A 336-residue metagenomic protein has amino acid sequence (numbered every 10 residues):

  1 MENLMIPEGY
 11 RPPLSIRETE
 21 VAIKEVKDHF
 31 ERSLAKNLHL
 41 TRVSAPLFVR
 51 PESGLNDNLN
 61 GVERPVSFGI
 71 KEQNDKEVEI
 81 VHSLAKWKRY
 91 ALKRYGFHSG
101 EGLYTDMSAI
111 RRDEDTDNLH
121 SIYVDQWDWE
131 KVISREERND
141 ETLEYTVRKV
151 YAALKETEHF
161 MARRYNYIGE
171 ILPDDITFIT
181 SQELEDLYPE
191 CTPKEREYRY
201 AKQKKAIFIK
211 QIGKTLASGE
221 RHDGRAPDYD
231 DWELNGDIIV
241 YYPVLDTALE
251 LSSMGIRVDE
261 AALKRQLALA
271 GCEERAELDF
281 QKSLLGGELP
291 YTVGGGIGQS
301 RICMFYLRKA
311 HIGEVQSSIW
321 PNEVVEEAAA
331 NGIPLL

Functional and structural regions predicted by a protein language model:
E2-H120, D128-V132: Class II aminoacyl-tRNA synthetase-like tRNA-binding/catalytic domains
E18-E25, H29, R138-Y145, K149 (+3 more regions): Generic recognition of stable, solvent-exposed alpha-helical segments in well-folded globular domains
L34-T41, V150-M161, A310: A generic secondary-structure signal for well-formed alpha-helical elements
R50-D57, I171-I179, P321: N-terminal pre-domains immediately preceding structured catalytic cores
F68-K71, K93-S99, L119-S121, G169 (+4 more regions): A general structural signal for short secondary-structure junctions and capping/turn motifs
D75, E101, V124, K204 (+1 more regions): Short connector loops at helix/strand junctions that flank enzyme active sites, especially segments positioning acidic
T105-E195: Extended, charged alpha-beta segments that form solvent-exposed binding/catalytic grooves in nucleic-acid-handling
S108-I110, S181-L336: A translation/RNA-centric and nucleic-acid-associated enzymatic feature enriched in Class II aminoacyl-tRNA synthetases
